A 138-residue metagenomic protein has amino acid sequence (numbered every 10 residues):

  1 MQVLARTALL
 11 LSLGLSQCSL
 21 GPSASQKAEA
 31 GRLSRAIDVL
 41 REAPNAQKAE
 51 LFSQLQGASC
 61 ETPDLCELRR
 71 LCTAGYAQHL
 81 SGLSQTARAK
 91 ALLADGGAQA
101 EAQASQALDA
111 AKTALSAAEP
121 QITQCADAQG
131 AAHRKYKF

Functional and structural regions predicted by a protein language model:
Q2-L10: Sec-dependent signal peptide recognition, specifically the positively charged N-region followed immediately by
L15-Q17: C-terminal motif of bacterial Sec signal peptides marking the signal peptidase cleavage site
S19, S59-E61, L65-E67, L71-T73 (+1 more regions): Sequence contexts marking disulfide-bonded cysteines in secreted/extracellular proteins
G21-F52, A91-F138: C-terminal amphipathic alpha-helix
L51-E61: Amphipathic alpha-helices of TPR/Sel1-like and other helical repeat/solenoid scaffolds
D64-K112: Long, amphipathic, charge-rich alpha-helical segments that form helical bundles/coiled-coils
